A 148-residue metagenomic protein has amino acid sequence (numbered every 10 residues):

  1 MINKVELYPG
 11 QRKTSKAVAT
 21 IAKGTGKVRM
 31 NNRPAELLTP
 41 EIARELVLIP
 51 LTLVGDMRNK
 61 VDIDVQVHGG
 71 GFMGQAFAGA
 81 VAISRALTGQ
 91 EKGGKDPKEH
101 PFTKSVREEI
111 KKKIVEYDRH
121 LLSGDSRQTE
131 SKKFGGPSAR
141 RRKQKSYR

Functional and structural regions predicted by a protein language model:
M1-E116: Ribosome large-subunit tunnel/peptidyl-transferase-proximal elements
K111-R148: C-terminal binding/interaction regions
